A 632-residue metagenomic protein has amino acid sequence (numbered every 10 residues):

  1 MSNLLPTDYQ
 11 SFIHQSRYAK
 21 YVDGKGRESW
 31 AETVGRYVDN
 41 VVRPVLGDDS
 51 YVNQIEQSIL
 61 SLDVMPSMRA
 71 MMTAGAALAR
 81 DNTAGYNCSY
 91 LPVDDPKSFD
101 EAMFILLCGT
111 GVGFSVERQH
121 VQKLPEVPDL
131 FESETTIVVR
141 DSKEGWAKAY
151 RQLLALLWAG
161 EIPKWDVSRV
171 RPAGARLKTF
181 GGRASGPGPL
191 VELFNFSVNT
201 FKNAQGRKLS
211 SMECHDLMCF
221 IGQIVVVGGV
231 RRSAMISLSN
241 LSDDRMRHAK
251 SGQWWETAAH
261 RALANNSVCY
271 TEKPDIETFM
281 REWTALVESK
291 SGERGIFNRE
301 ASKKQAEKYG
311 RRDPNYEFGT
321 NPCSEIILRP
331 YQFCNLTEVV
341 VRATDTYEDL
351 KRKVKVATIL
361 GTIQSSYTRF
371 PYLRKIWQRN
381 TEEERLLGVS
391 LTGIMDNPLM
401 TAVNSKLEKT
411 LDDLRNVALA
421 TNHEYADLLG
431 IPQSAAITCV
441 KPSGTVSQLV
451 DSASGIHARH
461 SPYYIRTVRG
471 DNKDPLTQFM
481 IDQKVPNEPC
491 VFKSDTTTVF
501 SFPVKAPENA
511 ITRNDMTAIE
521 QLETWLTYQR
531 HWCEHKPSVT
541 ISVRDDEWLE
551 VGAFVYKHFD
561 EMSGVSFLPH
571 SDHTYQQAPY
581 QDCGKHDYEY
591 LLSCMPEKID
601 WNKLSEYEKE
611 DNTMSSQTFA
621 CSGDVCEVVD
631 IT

Functional and structural regions predicted by a protein language model:
M1-T632: Extended catalytic cores of very large enzyme megasubunits
